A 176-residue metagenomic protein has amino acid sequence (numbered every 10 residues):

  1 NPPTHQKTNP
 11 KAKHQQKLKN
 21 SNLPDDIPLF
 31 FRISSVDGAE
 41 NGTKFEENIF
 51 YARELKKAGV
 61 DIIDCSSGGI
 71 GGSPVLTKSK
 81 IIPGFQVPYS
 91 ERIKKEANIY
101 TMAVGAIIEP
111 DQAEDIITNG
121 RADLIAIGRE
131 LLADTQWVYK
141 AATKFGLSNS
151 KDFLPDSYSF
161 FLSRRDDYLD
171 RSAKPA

Functional and structural regions predicted by a protein language model:
N1-A176: Flavin-dependent oxidoreductase catalytic cores
